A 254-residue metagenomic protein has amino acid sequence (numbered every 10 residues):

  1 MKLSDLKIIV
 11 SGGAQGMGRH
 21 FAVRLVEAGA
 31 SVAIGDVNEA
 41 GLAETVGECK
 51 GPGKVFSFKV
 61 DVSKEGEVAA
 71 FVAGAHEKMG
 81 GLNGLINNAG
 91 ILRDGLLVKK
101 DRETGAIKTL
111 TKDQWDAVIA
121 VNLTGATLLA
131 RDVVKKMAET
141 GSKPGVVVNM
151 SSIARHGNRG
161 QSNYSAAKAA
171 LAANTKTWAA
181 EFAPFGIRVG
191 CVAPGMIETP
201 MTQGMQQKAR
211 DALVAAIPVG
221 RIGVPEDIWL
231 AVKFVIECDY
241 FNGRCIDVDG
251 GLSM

Functional and structural regions predicted by a protein language model:
K2, R221-V248, S253: C-terminal substrate-recognition "lid" of short-chain dehydrogenase/reductases
L3-A33: Canonical Rossmann dinucleotide-binding motif of NAD(H)/NADP(H)-dependent dehydrogenases/reductases, specifically
E39-A40, K59-V72, K112, D227: The beta1-alpha1 cofactor-binding region of Rossmann-like NAD(H)/NADP(H)-dependent oxidoreductases
L96-D116, L213: Substrate-binding pocket helix/loop in short-chain dehydrogenase/reductase
G105-Q114, E139, K143-A170, T175-P184: Catalytic loop of short-chain dehydrogenase/reductase
A130-R131, K176: A short, exposed helix-loop element centered on a Lys and neighboring polar residues
A183, R188, N242-G243: Short, small/polar-rich loop/turn modules that mediate ligand/substrate recognition or access, typified
